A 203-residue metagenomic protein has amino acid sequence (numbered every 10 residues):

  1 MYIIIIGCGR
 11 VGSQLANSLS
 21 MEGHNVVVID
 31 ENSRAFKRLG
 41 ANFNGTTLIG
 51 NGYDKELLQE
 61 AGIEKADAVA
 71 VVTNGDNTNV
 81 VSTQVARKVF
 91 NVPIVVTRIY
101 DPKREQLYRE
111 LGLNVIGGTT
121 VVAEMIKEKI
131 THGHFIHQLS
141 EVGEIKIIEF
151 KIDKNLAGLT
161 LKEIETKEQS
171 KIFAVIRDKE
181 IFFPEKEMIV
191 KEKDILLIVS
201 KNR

Functional and structural regions predicted by a protein language model:
M1-R203: Cytosolic regulatory regions of ion transport systems
